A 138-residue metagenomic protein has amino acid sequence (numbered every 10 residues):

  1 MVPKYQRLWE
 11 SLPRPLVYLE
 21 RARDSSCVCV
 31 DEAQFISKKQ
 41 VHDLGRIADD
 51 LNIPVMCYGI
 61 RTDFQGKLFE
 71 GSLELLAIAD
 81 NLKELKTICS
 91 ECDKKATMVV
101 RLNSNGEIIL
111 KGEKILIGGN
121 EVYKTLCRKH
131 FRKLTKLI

Functional and structural regions predicted by a protein language model:
M1-E20, D63-E74, E84-T87, I108-K111 (+1 more regions): Conserved P-loop
A22-C27: Short acidic/histidine-rich motifs immediately flanking catalytic phosphotransfer sites in two-component signaling
D31-A33: Walker B catalytic acidic pair
F35-S37, F64: Catalytic P-loop NTPase motifs of RecA-like helicase/translocase cores
K38-I47, G71: A short acidic, amphipathic alpha-helical/loop segment
A48-E70: Sensor-1/coupling segment of RecA-like P-loop NTPase cores
A79: Short basic (Lys/Arg) and small-residue
I88-L116: Short recognition patches in nucleic-acid-associated and regulatory proteins
